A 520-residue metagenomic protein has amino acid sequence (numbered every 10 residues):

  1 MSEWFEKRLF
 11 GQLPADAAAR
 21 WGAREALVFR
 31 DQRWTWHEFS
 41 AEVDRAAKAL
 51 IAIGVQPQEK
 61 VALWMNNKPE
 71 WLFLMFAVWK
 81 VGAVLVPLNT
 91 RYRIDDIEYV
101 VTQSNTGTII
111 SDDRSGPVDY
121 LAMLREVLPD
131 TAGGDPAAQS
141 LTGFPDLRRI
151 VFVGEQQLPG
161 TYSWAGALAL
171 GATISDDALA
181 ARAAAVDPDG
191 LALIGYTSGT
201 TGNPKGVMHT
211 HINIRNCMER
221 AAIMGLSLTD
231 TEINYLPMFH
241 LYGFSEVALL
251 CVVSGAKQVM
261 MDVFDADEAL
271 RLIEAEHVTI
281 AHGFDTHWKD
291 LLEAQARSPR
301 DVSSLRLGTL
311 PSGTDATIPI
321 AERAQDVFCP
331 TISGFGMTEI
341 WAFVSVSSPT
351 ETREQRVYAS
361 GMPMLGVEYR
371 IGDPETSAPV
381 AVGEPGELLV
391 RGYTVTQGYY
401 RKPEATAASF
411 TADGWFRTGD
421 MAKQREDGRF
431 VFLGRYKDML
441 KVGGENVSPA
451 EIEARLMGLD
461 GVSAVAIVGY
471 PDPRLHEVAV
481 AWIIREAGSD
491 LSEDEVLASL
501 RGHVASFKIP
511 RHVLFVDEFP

Functional and structural regions predicted by a protein language model:
S2-E6, F10-G11, A15, A23-K68 (+5 more regions): Conserved AMP-binding/adenylate-forming core of the ANL superfamily
K7, G22-A23, G143-L147, V151-F152 (+3 more regions): Conserved pre-ATP/AMP-binding loop-to-beta segment of ANL
S40-R45, I174-D176, P188, A192-L193 (+5 more regions): Conserved structural elements of the adenylate-forming
I53, V81-G166, A487-S489: Structural core segment of the AMP-binding/adenylate-forming
Y92-Y99, I109-D113, A281, G392 (+3 more regions): AMP-binding/adenylate-forming catalytic core of the ANL superfamily
G166-A169, A275-G283, L292-Q355, E368: Gly/Ser/Thr-rich phosphate-binding loop
R215-T231, F239-I280, A294-Q295: Conserved AMP-binding/adenylation subdomain of ANL enzymes
M362-G366, T376-S409, V447: Conserved ATP/PPi-binding loop(s) of AMP-dependent carboxylate-activating enzymes
